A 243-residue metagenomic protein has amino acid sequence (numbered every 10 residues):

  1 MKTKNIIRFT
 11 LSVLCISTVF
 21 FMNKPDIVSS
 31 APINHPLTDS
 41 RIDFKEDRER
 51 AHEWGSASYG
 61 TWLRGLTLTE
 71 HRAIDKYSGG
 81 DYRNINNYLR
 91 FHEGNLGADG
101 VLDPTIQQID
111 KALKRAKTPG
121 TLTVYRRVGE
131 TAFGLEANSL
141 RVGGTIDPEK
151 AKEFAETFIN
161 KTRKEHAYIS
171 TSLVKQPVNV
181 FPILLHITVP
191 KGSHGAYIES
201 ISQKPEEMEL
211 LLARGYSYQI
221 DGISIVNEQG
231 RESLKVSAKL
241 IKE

Functional and structural regions predicted by a protein language model:
K2-L11: Bacterial N-terminal signal peptides that target proteins for export
N5, I16-S17, S40: N-terminal leader/targeting signatures
T10-F20: Bacterial N-terminal signal peptides
F20-L37: Sec-dependent signal peptide cleavage junction
P32-E243: Mono-ADP-ribosyltransferase
